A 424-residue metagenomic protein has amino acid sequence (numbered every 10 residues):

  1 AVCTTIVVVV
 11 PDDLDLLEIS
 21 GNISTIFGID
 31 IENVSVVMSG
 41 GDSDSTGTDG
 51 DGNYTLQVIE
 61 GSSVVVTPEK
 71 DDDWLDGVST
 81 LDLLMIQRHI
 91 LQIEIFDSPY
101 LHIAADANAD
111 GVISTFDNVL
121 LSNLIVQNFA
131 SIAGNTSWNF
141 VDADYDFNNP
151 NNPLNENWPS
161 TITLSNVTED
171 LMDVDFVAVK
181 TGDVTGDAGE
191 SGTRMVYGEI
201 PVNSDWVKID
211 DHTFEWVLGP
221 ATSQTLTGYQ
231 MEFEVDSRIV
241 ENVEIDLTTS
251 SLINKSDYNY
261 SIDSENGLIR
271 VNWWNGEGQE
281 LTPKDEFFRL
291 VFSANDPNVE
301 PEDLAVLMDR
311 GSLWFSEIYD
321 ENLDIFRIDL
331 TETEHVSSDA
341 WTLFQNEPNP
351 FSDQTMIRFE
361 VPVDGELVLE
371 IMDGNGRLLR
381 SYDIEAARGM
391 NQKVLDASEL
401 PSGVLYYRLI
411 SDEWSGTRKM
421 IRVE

Functional and structural regions predicted by a protein language model:
A1, V64-V66, F176, K180: Append "Rare intracellular matches occur via the same short Y/T/C beta-strand/loop motifs
V2-V10, R418-I421: C-terminal edge beta-strand
V8-S35, W74-L75, E94-F96, N123 (+1 more regions): Acidic, low-complexity intrinsically disordered segments
V34-S39, V66, M231, L369: Hydrophobic beta-strand segments
G40-T55: Short, acidic Ser/Thr/Gly-rich low-complexity loop/linker segments typical of extracellular and cell-surface proteins
G61-D71, L124: A short, solvent-exposed beta-strand micro-motif common in secreted/extracellular proteins
H102-D110: Acidic, divalent-cation-chelating loop motifs in proteins
E232-V240, D246-G267, W273-N275, D285-E286 (+2 more regions): C-terminal outer-membrane/trafficking sorting elements
